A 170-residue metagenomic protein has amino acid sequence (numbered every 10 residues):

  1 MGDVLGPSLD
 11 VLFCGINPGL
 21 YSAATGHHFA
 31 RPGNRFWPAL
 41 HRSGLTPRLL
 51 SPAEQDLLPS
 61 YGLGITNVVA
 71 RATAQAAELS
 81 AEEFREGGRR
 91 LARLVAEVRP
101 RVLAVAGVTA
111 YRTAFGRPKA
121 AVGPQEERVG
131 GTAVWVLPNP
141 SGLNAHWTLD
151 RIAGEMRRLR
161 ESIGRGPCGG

Functional and structural regions predicted by a protein language model:
M1-G6, L49-L58, L94: Short amphipathic alpha-helices and their capping/turn segments at secondary-structure boundaries
G2, G6, D10, P32 (+3 more regions): C-terminal capping/extension of enzyme domains
F13-I16: N-terminal nucleotide-binding beta1-loop-alpha1 segment
P18-Y21, R71-T73, P140-L143: A short, flexible beta-alpha/helix-coil linker loop
S22-E82: Short, surface-exposed acidic-centric catalytic microdomains
S22-T25, R112-G116, H146-W147: Short glycine-/acidic-enriched loop or helix-start segments at secondary-structure transitions that form or flank
S60-K119: Internal catalytic-core helix/loop-beta-alpha segment that presents or stabilizes conserved functional determinants
